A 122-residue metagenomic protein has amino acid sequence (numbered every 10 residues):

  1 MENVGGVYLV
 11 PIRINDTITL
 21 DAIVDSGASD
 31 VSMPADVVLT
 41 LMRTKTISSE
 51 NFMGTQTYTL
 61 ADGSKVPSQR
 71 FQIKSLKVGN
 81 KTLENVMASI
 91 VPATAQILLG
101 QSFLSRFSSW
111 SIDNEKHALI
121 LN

Functional and structural regions predicted by a protein language model:
M1-N122: Pepsin/retropepsin-fold aspartyl endopeptidases
